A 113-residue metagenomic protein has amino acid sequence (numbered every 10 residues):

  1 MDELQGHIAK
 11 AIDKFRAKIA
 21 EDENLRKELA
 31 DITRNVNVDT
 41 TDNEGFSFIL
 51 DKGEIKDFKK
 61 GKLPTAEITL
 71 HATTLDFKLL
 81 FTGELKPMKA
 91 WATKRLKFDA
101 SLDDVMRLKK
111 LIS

Functional and structural regions predicted by a protein language model:
M1-S113: Feature captures hydrophobic
